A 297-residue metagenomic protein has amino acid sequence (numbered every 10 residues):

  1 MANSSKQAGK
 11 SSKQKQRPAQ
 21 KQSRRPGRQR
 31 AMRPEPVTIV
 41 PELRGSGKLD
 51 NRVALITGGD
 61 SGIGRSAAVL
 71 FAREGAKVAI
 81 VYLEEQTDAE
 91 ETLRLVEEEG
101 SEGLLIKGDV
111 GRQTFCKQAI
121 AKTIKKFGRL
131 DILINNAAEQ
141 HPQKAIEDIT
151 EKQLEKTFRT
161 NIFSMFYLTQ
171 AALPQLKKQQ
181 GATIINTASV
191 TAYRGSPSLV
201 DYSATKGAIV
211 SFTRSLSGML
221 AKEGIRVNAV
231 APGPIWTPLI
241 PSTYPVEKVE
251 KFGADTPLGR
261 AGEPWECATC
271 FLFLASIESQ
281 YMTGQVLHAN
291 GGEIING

Functional and structural regions predicted by a protein language model:
K15, V37-P41, Q143, R194 (+3 more regions): Short C-terminal tail/terminal secondary-structure segment of NAD(P)H-dependent dehydrogenase/reductase domains
G47-A79: Canonical Rossmann dinucleotide-binding motif of NAD(H)/NADP(H)-dependent dehydrogenases/reductases, specifically
F127, F166, Q175, R260-A289 (+1 more regions): C-terminal substrate-recognition "lid" of short-chain dehydrogenase/reductases
K144-I146, T150-E155, F252: Substrate-binding pocket helix/loop in short-chain dehydrogenase/reductase
T169, T205, T213: Active-site helix of classical SDR
P174, G218-K222, Q280: Alpha-helical segment proximal to the catalytic Tyr-Lys
S189: Residue(s) in the substrate-gating loop at a strand-loop-helix junction that position the organic substrate next
